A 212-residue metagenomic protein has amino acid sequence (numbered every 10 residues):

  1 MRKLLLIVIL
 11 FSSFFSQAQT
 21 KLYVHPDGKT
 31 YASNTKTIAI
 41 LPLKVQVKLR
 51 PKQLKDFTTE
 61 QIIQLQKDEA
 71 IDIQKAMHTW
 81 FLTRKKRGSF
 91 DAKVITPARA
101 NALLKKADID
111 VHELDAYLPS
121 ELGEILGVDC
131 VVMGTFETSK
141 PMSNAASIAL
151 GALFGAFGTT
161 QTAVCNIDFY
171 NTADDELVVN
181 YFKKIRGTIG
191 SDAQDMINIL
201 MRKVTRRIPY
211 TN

Functional and structural regions predicted by a protein language model:
K3, P97, F136-S139: Histidine- and/or cysteine-centered catalytic micro-motif in compact active-site loops
K3-F14: Sec-dependent N-terminal signal peptides
L10-S12, A32, K86, T159: A generic structural signal for short, solvent-exposed coil/turn residues that cap or connect secondary-structure
Q19-L49, I125, F136-S147, F154-N212: C-terminal/domain-edge helix-coil "capping" segments
K44-Q46, R50-M133, T172-K183, K203 (+1 more regions): N-terminal segment of the mature soluble domain
I62-I71, L153-A163: Glycine-rich, flexible loop segments associated with nucleotide phosphate handling
A116, G151-A152: Charged helix-capping and loop-helix junction motifs
